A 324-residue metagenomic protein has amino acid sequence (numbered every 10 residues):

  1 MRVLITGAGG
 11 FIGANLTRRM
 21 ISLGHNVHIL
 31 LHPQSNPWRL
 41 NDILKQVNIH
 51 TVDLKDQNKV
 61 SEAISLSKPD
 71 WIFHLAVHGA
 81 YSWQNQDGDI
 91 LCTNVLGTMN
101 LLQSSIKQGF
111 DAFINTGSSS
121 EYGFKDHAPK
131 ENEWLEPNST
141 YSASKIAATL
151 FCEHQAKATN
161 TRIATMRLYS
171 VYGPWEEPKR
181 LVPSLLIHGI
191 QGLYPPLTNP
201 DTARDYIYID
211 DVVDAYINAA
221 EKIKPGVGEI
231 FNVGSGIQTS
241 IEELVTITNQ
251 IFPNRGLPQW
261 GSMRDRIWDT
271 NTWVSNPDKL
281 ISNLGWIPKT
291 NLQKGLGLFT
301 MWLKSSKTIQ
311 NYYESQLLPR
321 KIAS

Functional and structural regions predicted by a protein language model:
V3-L23: N-terminal Rossmann NAD(P)H-binding glycine-rich loop of SDR-like oxidoreductase domains
T6, L30, I72-H78, F113-S119 (+1 more regions): SDR active-site strand-loop-helix element
T51-T93: NAD(P)H-binding glycine-rich loop region in Rossmannoid oxidoreductase-like domains and their noncatalytic homologs
H74, L96-T140: Conserved Rossmann-fold NAD(P)-dependent oxidoreductase catalytic core, especially the SDR/UDP-sugar
L91, V95, E133, N138-T149 (+3 more regions): Short-chain dehydrogenase/reductase
Y122-G123, S139-T140, A164-L181: Flexible, glycine-rich beta-alpha linker
F124, N138-A164, I190: Active-site Tyr-X1-5-Lys
G189-S324: C-terminal substrate-binding subdomain of Rossmann-fold SDR/epimerase-dehydratase oxidoreductases
